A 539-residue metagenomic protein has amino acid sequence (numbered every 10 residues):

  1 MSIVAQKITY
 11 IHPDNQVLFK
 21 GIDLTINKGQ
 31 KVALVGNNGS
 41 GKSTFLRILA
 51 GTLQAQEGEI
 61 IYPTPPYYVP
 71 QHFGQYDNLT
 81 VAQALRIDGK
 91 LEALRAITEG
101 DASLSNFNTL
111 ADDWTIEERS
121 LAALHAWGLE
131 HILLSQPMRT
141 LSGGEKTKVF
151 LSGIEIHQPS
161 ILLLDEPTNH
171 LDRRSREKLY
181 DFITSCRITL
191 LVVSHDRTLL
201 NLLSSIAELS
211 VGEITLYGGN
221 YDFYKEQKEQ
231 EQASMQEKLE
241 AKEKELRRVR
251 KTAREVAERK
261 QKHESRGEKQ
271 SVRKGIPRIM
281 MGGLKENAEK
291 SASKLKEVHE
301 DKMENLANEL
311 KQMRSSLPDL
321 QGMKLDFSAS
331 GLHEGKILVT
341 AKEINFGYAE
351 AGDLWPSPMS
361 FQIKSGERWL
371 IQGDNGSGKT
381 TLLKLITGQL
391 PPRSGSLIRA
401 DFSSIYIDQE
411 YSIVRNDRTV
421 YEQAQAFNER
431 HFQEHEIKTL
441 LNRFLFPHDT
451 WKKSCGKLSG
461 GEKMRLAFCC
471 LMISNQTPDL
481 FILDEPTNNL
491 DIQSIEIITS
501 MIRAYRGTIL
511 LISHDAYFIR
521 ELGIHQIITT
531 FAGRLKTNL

Functional and structural regions predicted by a protein language model:
M1-I11, K90-G143, T147, Q227-E350: Coupling and communication elements adjacent to P-loop NTPase active sites across diverse families
A5-I8, V17-N27, G58, A341-G347 (+2 more regions): Conserved beta-strand
I22-A33, I188, M359-L370, F402: Pre-Walker A (P-loop) beta-loop-beta motif of ABC nucleotide-binding domains
K31, T44-N106, S365-R368, G373-D374 (+3 more regions): ABC ATPase nucleotide-binding domain signature region
Q75-T140, Q409-C470, S474-D479: ABC-family P-loop ATPase nucleotide-binding domains
G144-L163, E462-I482: GG-anchored amphipathic helix commonly corresponding to the ABC/SMC/Rad50 NBD signature/C-loop
L162-E166, L171, I407, L480-E485: Catalytic Walker B motif of ABC-type/P-loop ATPase nucleotide-binding domains
L202-G218, L522-T537: H-loop (His-switch) and adjacent beta-strand-loop-beta switch element of ABC-type ATPase nucleotide-binding domains
